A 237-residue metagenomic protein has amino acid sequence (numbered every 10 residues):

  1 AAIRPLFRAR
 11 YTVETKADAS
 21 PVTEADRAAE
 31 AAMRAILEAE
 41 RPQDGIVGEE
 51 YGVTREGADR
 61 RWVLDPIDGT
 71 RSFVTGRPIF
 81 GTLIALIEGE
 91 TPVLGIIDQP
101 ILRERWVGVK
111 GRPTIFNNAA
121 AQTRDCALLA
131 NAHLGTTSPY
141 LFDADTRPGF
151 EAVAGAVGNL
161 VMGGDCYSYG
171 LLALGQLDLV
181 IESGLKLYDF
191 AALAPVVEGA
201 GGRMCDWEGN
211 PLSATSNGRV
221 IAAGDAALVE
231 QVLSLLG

Functional and structural regions predicted by a protein language model:
A1-I67, S234: N-terminal subdomain of lithium-sensitive/metallo-dependent phosphomonoesterases centered on the IMPase/IPPase/PAP
I3, D26, L37, T70 (+6 more regions): Residue-level signal for inorganic ion chemistry
V13-E14, E38, V53-R55, R71 (+4 more regions): Short secondary-structure boundary/capping segments
R27, A31, E50, P66-G69 (+5 more regions): Generic detector of well-ordered alpha-helical packing
E56-R112, A132: DPxDG-like acidic metal-binding loop motif
G89, N117-N118: Short strand-turn-strand beta-turns centered on an Asx-Gly dipeptide
Q122-G237: An extended, acidic
